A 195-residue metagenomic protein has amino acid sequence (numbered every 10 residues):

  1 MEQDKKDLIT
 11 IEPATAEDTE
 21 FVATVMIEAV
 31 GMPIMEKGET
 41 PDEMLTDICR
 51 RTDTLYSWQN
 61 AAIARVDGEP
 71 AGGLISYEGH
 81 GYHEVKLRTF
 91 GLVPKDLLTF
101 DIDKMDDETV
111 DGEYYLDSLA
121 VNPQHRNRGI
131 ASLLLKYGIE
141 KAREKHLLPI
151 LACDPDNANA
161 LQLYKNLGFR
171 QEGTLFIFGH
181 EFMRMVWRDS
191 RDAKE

Functional and structural regions predicted by a protein language model:
M1-E17, D189-E195: Conserved N-terminal entry element of GNAT/NAT acetyltransferase domains
I9-T24, M35-E36, T40: A short beta-loop-alpha structural element at the N-terminal edge of CoA-dependent acyl/N-acetyltransferase catalytic
V30-R50, F90-L98: Conserved GNAT-fold acetyl-CoA-binding loop/helix
T40-A61, R65-D67, A71: Active-site rim helix/loop that mediates acceptor-substrate recognition in acyltransferases
I63, E69-E78, Y115, A120: Conserved beta-strand in the GNAT
E78-Y114, S118: Conserved acyl-donor/pantetheine-binding loop and adjacent beta-alpha core of acyl/acetyltransferases and related
G112-Y114, A142-D154: Conserved GNAT acetyl-CoA-binding A-motif
N127-E140, Q162-N166: Conserved acetyl-CoA-binding loop-helix of GNAT-fold acetyltransferases
